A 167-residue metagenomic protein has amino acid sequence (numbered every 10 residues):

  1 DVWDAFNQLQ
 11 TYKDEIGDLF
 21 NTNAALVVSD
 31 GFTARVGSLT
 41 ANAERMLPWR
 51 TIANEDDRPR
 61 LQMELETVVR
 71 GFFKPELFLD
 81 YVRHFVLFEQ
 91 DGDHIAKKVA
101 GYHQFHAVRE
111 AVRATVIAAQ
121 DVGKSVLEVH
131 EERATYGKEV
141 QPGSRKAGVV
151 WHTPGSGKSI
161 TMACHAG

Functional and structural regions predicted by a protein language model:
D1-G167: ATP-dependent helicase/translocase motor core
